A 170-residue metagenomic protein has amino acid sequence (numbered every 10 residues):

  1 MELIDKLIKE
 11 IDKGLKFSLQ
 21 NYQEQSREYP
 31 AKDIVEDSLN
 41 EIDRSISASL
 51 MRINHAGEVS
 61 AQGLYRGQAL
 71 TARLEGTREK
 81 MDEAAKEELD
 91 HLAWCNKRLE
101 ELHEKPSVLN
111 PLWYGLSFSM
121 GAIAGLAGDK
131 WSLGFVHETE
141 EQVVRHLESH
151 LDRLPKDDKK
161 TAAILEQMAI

Functional and structural regions predicted by a protein language model:
M1-I170: Non-heme di-metal
